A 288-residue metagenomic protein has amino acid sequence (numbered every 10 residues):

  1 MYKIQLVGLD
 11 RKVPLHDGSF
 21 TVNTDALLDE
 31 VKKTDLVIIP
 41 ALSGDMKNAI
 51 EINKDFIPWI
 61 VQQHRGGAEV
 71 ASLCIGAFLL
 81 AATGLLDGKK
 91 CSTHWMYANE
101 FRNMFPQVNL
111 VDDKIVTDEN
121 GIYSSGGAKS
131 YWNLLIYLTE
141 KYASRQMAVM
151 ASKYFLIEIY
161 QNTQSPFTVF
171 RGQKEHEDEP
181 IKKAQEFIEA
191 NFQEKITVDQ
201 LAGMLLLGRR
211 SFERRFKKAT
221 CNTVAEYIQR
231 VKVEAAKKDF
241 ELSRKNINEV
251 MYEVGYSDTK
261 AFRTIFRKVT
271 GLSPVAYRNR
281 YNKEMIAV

Functional and structural regions predicted by a protein language model:
Q5-A68: Flexible gly/pro-rich beta->alpha loop and the following alpha-helix that scaffold active-site loops
F56-M96: Catalytic nucleophile loop
D87-V116: A conserved active-site-flanking secondary-structure segment within enzyme catalytic domains
S92, I228-K237, A276-V288: Short, basic, alpha-helical segments at the C-terminal edge of helix-turn-helix-like DNA-binding modules
E119-S124, A143-E186, A190, M204 (+2 more regions): Short, Lys/Arg-enriched, Trp-marked, Pro/Gly-tolerant hinge/linker segments that flank
L135: Acidic, metal-coordinating catalytic segment for phosphate/diphosphate chemistry, firing primarily on the Nudix
F187-E189, K195-V231, K245, M251-A276: Basic/polar phosphate-binding segments, predominantly the helix-turn-helix DNA-binding elements of transcriptional
